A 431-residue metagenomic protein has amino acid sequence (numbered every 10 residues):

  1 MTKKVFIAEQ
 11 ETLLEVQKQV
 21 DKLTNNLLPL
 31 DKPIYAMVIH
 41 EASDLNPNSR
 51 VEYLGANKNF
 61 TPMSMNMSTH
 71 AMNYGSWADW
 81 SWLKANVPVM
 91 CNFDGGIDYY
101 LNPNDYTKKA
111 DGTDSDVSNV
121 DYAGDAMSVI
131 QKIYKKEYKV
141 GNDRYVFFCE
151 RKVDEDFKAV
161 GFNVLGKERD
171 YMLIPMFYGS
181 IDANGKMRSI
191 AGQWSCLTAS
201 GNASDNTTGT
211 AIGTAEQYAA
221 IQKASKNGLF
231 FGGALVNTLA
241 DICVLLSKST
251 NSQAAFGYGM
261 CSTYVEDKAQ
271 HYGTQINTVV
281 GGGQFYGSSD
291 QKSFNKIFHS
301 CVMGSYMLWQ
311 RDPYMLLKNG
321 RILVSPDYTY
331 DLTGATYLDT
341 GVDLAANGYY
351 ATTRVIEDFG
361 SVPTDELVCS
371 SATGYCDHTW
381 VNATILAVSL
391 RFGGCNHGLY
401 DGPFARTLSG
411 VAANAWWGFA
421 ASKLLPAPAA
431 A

Functional and structural regions predicted by a protein language model:
M1-N26: Short, low-complexity N-terminal tether/leader segments at secretion or assembly junctions of large, surface-exposed
N25-N184, A224-F230, A234: Extended N-terminal export/anchoring regions of large proteins
Y35-S43, N237, Y258-G273, V279-G281 (+2 more regions): C-terminal, surface-exposed recognition/capping segments
D114, Y286, T407-L408: Eukaryotic intrinsically disordered and solvent-exposed regulatory patches
V117, D121-G124, R151-G304: Short aromatic-cysteine micro-motif
K136-Y138, I181-D182, T238, W309-Q310 (+1 more regions): Eukaryotic short linear interaction motifs
F294-G320: Extracytoplasmic, non-cytosolic globular domains
K318-T329: A short, polar/charged loop-to-alpha-helix boundary motif
